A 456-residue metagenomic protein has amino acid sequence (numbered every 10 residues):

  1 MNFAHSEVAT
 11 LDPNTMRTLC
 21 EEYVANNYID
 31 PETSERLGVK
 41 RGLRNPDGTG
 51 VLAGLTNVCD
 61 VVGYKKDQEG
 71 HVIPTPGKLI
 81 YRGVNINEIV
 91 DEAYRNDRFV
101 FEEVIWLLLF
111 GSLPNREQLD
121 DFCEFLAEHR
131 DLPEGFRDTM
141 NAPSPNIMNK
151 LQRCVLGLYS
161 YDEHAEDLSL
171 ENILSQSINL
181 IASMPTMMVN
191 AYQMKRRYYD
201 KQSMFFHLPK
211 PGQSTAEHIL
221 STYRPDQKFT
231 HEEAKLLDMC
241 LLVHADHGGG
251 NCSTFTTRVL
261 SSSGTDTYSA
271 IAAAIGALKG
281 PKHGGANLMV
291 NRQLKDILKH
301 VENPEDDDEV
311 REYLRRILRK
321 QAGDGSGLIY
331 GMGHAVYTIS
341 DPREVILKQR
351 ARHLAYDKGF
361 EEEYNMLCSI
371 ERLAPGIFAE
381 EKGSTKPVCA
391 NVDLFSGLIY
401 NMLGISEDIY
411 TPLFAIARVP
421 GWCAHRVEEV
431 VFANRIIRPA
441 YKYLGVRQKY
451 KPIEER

Functional and structural regions predicted by a protein language model:
M1-R456: Non-transmembrane, aqueous-exposed alpha-helical and coiled segments at domain scale
